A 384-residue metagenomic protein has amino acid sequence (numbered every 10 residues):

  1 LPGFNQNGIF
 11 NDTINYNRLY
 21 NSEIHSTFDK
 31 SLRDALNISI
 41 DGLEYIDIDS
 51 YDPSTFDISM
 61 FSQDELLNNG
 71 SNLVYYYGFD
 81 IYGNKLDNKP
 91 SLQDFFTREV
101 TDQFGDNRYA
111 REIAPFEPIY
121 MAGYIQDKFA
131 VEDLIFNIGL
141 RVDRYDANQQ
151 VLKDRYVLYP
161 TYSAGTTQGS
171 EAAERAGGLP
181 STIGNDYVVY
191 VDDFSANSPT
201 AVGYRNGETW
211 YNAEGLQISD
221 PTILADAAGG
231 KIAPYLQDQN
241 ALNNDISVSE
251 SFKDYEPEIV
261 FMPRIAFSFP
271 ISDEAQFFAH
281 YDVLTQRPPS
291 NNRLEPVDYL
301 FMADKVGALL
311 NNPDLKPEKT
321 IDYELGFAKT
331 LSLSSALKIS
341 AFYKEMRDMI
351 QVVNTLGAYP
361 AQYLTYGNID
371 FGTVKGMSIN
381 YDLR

Functional and structural regions predicted by a protein language model:
L1-D12, R18, P90-D102, A303: Acidic/polar loop-and-plug regions of large Gram-negative outer-membrane beta-barrel proteins
N7-N69, A114-A336, A341-K344: Structural signature of Gram-negative outer-membrane beta-barrels, strongest in the C-terminal barrel of TonB-dependent
D57-V100: Extended, non-globular alpha-helical segments
D94-R98, D106, A233-Q239, E295-Y299 (+1 more regions): Short hydrophobic/aromatic-rich motifs at helix boundaries and adjacent loops
F95-R111, A241-V248, K305-A308, A361-Q362: Short glycine/proline-rich turn/loop motifs
A110, F116, N368: Generic anion/oxyanion-binding catalytic loop in active/binding sites
A110, N148-L152, Q351-V353: Short acidic, glycine/proline-rich loop/turn micro-motifs
K305-K316, D322, L333-R384: Outer membrane beta-barrel strand-and-loop segments of large Gram-negative receptors, especially TonB-dependent
